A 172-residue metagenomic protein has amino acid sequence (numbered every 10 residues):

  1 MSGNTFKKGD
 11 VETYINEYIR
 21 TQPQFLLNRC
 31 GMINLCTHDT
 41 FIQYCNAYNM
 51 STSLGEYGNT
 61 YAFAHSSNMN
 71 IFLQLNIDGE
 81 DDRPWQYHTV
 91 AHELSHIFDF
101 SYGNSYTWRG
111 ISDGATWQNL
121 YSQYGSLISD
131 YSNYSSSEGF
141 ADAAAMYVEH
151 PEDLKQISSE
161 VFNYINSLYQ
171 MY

Functional and structural regions predicted by a protein language model:
S2-G9, L26-Y172: Active-site-flanking segments in enzyme catalytic domains
K8-E17: Well-ordered, non-membrane alpha-helical segments in soluble/globular domains
